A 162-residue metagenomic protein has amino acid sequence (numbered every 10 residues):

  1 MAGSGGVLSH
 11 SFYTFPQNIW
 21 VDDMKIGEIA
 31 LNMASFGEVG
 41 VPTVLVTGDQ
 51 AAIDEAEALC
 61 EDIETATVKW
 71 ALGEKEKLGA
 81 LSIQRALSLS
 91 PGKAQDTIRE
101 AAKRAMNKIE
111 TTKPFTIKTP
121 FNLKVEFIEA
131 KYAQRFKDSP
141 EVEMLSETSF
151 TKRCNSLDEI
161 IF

Functional and structural regions predicted by a protein language model:
S4-S9: Active-site loop-to-helix "anion-binding N-cap" substructures in soluble metabolic enzymes
S11-F15, E64-A66, V142-E147: Short, low-complexity, polar/charged sequence segments that are solvent-exposed and flexible
T14-V39, L45-A51: Active-site glycine-rich loop that binds ribose-phosphate moieties when present
P16-V21, K69-L72, T148-R153: Glycine-rich loops and low-complexity Gly/Arg-rich segments that provide flexible linkers or classic glycine-based
K25-F36, G79-L87, D158-F162: Low-complexity, flexible helical/coil segments
G37-T43, T47-A105: Active-site rim beta-loop-alpha module in soluble metabolic enzymes
L87-F162: C-terminal accessory domains and tails appended to enzymatic cores
